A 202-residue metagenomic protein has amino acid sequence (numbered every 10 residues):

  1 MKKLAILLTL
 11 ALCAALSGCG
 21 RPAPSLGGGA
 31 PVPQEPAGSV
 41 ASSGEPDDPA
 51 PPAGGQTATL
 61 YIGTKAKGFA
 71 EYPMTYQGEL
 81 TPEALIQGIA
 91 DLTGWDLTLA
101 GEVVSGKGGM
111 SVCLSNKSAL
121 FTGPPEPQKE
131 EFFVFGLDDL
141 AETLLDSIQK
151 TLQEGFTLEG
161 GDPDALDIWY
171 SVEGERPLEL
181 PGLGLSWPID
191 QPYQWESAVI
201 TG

Functional and structural regions predicted by a protein language model:
A5-L8, G18-G202: Bimodal "functional hotspot" detector
C13-L16: Bacterial Sec-type N-terminal signal peptides, specifically the leucine/valine-rich hydrophobic h-region
